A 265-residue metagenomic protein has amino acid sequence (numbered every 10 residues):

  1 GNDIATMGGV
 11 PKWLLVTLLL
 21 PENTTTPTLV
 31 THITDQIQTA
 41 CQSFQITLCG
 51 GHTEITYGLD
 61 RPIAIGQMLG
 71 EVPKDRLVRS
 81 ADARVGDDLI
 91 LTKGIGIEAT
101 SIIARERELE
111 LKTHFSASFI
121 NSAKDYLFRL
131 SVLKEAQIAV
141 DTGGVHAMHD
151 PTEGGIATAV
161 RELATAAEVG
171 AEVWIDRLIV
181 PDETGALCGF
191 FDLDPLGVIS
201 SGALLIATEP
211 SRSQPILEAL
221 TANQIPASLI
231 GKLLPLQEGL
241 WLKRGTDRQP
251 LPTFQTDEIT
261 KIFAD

Functional and structural regions predicted by a protein language model:
G1-P11: Active-site cofactor/substrate anionic-group-binding motifs, chiefly glycine- and Lys/Arg-rich phosphate-binding loops
M7, C41, I55-R61, S80-R84 (+8 more regions): Solvent-exposed alpha-helices and their adjacent loops that cap or buttress functional pockets in soluble metabolic
V10-E108, K232: Glycine-rich anion-binding loops of enzyme active sites
N23-T25, K124-S200: Active-site-proximal betaalpha loop/short-helix elements that scaffold phosphoryl/nucleotidyl transfer chemistry
I33, I37, V160, T184 (+1 more regions): Aromatic/hydrophobic pocket-lining residues that form π-stacking "cages" and hydrophobic walls in ligand
Q67-R79, S118-Q137: Active-site glycine-rich loop that binds ribose-phosphate moieties when present
T208-S213: Helix N-cap motif at beta-to-alpha junctions
A222-D265: Acidic, Ser/Thr/Pro-rich beta/coil linker or hinge segments at domain junctions
